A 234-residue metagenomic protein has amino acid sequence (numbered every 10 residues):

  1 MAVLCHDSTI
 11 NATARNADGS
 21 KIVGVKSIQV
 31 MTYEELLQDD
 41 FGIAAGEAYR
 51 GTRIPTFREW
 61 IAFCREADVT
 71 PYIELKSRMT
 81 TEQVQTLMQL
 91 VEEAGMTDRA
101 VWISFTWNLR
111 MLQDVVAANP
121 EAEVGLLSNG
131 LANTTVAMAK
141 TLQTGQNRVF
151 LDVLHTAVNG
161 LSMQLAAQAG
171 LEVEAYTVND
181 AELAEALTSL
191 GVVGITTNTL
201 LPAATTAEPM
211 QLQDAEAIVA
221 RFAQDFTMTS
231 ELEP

Functional and structural regions predicted by a protein language model:
M1-E66, L126-L127, M210-E231: An active-site metal/cofactor-coordinating segment within enzyme catalytic domains
E66-E233: Short loop-to-alpha-helix "cap/lid" segments that border enzyme active sites across diverse enzyme classes
